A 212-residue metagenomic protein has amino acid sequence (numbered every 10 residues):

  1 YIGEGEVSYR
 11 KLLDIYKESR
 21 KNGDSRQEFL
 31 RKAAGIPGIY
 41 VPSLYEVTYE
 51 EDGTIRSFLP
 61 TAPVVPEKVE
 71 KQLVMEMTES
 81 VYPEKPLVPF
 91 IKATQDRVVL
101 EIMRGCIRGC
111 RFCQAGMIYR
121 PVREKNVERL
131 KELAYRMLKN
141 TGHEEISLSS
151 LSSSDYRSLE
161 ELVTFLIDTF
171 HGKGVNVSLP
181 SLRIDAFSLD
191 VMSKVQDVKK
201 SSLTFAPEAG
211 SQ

Functional and structural regions predicted by a protein language model:
Y1, L12, I39, S80 (+5 more regions): Conserved structural-core and active-site-/substrate-pathway-adjacent residues in large, well-folded domains of enzymes
Y1-L59: Glycine-rich beta-alpha loop elements in corrinoid/cobalamin-binding modules across cobalamin-dependent enzymes
E6-S8, E46, L87, M103-R108 (+5 more regions): Short, glycine-/Ser/Thr-/acidic-enriched flexible segments
Y9, V98-C106, L130-L138, L203: Structured alpha-helical segments in the cores of large, soluble enzyme domains
R31, P89-K92, I102-M103, S193-D197: Replace "in large, NTP-powered and nucleic-acid-processing enzymes" with "in large, NTP-powered factors and other
P42, T48-V99: N-terminal [4Fe-4S]-dependent radical SAM core
K92-E128: Canonical Radical SAM [4Fe-4S] cluster-binding loop centered on the CxxxCxxC motif and its immediate flanking residues
Y135-Q212: Conserved SAM/AdoMet-binding glycine-rich loop
